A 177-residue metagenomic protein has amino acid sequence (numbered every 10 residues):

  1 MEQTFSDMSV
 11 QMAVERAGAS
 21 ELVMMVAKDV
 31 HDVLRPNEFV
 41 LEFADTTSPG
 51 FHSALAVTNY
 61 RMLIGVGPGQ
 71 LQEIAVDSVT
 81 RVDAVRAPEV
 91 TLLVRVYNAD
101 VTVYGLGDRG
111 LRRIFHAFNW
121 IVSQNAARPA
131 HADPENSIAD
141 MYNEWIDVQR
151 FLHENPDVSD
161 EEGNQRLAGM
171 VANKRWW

Functional and structural regions predicted by a protein language model:
E2-H31, D45-G50, V66-W177: Acidic, Ser/Thr- and proline-rich intrinsically disordered linker/docking segments of eukaryotic scaffolds
D32, E38-V40: Cysteine-dependent deubiquitinase/ubiquitin-like isopeptidase catalytic cores across multiple families
G50-I64: Polybasic phosphoinositide-binding surfaces of eukaryotic membrane-targeting domains
